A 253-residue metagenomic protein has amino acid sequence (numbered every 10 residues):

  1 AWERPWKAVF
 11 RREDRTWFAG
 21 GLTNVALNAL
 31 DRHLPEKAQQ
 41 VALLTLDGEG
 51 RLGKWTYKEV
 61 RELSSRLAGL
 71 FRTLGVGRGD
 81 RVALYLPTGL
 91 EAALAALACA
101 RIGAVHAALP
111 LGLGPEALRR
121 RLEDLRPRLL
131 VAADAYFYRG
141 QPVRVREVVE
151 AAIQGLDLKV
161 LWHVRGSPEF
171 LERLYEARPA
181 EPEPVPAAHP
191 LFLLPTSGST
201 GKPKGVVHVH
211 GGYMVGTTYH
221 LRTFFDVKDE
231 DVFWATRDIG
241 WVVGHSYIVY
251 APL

Functional and structural regions predicted by a protein language model:
A1-P5, G20-A42, A188: A short N-terminal helical cap/helix-turn-helix that marks the beginning of AMP-binding/adenylate-forming
A8, A29-T56, V160-V164, P168-E169: AMP-dependent adenylate-forming
A26, A42-L97, G114-R119, L171-E172 (+1 more regions): Conserved AMP-binding/adenylate-forming core of the ANL superfamily
Q39-V41, H163, R173-P195, K202 (+3 more regions): Conserved pre-ATP/AMP-binding loop-to-beta segment of ANL
E49, L129-A187: ANL superfamily adenylate-forming
L84, G212, F224-L253: Conserved AMP-binding loop of ANL adenylate-forming enzymes
A96, L113-Q154, G216-W234: Conserved ATP-dependent adenylate/AMP-binding module captured primarily in the ANL superfamily
G103: Structured binding elements
